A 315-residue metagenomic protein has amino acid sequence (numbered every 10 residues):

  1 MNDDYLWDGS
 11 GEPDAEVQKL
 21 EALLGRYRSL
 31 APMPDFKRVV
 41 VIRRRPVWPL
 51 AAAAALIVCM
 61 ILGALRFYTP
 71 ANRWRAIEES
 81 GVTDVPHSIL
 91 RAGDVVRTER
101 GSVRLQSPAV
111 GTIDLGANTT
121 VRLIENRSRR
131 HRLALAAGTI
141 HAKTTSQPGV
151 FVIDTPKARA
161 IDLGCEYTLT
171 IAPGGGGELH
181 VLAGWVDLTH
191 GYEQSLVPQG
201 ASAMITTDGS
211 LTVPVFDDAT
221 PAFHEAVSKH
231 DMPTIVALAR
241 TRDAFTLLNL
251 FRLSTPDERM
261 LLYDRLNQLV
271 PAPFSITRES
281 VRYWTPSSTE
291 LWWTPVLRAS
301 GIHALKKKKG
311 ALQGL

Functional and structural regions predicted by a protein language model:
M1-R26: Short, charge-enriched, intrinsically disordered boundary segments that mark the beginning of a structured element
G9-G11, L62-T69, P148-G149, I153-K157: Intrinsically disordered, low-complexity boundary segments flanking structured domains
Q18, L133-A134, L179, F245-L248 (+1 more regions): Non-catalytic, well-ordered alpha-helical scaffold segments
K19, L23-R28, D35-V40, P46-R75: Single-pass transmembrane signal-anchor helices and their membrane-water interface zones
P32-V41, H190-L315: C-terminal interaction modules
P34, A71-R73, A92, G175-G176 (+1 more regions): A structure-centric signal for secondary-structure junctions around beta-strands
W74-E78, F223-E225: Disulfide-bonded cysteine-rich modules in secreted/extracellular proteins, activating on the conserved Cys frameworks
E78-G209: Short, small/hydrophobic-biased targeting/export segments
